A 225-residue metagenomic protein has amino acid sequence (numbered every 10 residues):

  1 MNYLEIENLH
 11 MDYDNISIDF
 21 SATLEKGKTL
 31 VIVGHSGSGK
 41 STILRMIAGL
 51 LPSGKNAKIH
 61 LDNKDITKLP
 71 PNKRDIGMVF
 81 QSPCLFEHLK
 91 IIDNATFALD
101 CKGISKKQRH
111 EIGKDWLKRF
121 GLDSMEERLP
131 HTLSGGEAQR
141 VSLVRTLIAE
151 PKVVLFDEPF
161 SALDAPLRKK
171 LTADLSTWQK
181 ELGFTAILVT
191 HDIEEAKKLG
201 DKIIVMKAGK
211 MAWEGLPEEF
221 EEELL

Functional and structural regions predicted by a protein language model:
D65, K107-M125, S176-T177: Conserved ABC ATPase "signature" region
D65-F80, C101, K106, H110: ABC ATPase NBD coupling module
L129-L133, E137-Q139: Conserved ABC ATPase signature
I148-K152: A short, proline-enriched helix->beta-strand linker immediately N-terminal to the Walker B motif in ABC-type P-loop
V154-D157: Catalytic Walker B motif of ABC-type/P-loop ATPase nucleotide-binding domains
G183-V189: Conserved H-loop
